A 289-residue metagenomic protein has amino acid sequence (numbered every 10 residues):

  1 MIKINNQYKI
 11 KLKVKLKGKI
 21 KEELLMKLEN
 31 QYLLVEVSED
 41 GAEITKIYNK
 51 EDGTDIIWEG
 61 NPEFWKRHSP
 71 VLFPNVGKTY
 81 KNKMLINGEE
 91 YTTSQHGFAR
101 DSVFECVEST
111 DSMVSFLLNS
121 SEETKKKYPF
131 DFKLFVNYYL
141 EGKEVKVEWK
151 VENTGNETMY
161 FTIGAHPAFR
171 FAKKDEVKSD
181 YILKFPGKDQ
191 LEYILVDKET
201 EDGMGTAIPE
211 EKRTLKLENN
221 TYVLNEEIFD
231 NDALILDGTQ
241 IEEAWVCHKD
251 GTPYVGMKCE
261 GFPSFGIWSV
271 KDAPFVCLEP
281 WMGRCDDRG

Functional and structural regions predicted by a protein language model:
M1-I86, E90-S94, T239-E260: Beta-strand-rich N-terminal accessory domains
I2-I4, F171, D175-C259: Active-site/ligand-binding surface loops and adjacent short beta/alpha elements that line catalytic pockets across
I4, L16, E89-G142: Extended, loop-rich substrate-binding clefts of extracytoplasmic carbohydrate-active enzymes
M26, T45, V114, V145-V147 (+2 more regions): Hydrophobic residues embedded in beta-strands of well-ordered beta-sheets
L28, S120-K174: Acidic, contiguous internal or C-terminal segments within carbohydrate-active enzymes that form a structured patch used
N30-Q31, D40, S109-T110, E141 (+1 more regions): Structural motif
V37, G88, V147-V151, L278: Buried hydrophobic-core signal for structured, non-transmembrane domains
Y91, H96-E108, L217-G289: Acidic/His-leaning functional-site neighborhoods
